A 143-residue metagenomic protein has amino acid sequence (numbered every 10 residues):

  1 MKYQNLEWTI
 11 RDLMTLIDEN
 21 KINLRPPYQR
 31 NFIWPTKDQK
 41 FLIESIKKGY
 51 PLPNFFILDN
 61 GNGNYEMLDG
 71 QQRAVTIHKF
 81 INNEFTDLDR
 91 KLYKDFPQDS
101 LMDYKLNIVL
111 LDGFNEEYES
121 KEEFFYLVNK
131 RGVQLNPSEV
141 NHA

Functional and structural regions predicted by a protein language model:
M1-R11, R25-A143: Basic- and aromatic-enriched surface patches that contact anionic nucleotides/nucleic acids
M14-L16: Long, contiguous, compositionally biased segments that the model treats as domain-scale units
